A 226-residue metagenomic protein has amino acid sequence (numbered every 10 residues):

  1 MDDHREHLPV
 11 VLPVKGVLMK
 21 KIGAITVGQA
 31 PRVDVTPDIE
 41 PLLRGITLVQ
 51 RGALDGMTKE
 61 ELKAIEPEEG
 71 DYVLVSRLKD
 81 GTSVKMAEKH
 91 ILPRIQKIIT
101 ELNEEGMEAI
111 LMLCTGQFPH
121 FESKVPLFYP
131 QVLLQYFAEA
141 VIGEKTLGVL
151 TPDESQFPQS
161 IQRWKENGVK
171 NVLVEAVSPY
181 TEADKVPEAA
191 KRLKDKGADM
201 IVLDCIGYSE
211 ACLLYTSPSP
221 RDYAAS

Functional and structural regions predicted by a protein language model:
D3-H7: Intrinsic-disorder-associated, low-complexity terminal segments enriched in Asp/Asn/His/Tyr and depleted of Lys/Arg
P9-L18: Short, Lys/Arg-enriched N-terminal segments with co-localized hydrophobic residues within the first ~10-30 amino acids
K20-M86, T151-Y180: N-terminal glycine-rich anion-binding loop in soluble enzyme alpha/beta folds
G23-V27, R32, L193-L214: Extended, histidine- and acidic-residue-enriched regions that form the cofactor-binding/catalytic faces
E60, P93, P179-A190: Structural motif
K85-Q131, V202-S209: N-terminal glycine-rich phosphate/adenylate-binding segment common to multiple enzyme folds
H120-K145, L150-E154: Anion-binding alpha/beta catalytic cores of soluble intermediary-metabolism enzymes, centered on
Y215-A225: Single conserved hydrophobic/aromatic residue that forms the stacking wall/gate of nucleotide- or nucleobase-binding
